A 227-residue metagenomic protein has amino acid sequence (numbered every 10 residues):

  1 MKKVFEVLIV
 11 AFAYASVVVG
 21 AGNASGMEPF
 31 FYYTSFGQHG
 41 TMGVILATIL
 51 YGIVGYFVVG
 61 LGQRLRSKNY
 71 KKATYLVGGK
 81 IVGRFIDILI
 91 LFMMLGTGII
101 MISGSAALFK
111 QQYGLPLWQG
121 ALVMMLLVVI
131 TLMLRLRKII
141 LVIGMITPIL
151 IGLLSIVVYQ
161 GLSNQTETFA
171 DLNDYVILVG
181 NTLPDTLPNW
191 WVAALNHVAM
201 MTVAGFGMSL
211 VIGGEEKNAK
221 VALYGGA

Functional and structural regions predicted by a protein language model:
M1-F5, S35-T41, R64-M93, Q111-L117: Transmembrane-helix boundary/entry motifs in multi-pass membrane transporters
M1-S25, L187-L195, E215-N218: Membrane-interface "cap" regions at the ends of multi-pass membrane proteins
K2-V7, Y32-V59, G225: Extracellular loop-to-transmembrane helix junctions
V7-A15, M42-I49, F85-L95, Q111-R135 (+3 more regions): Transmembrane alpha-helical segments of multi-pass small-molecule transport proteins
G20-E28, V54-S67, L127, R135 (+2 more regions): Juxtamembrane interface elements at the cytosolic ends of transmembrane helices in multi-pass membrane proteins
A21, L95, V128, L132 (+1 more regions): Hydrophobic alpha-helical segments and their helix-loop junctions in multi-pass secondary transporters
E28-F31, L134-M145, G207-A227: Hydrophobic, small-residue-rich membrane helices and short re-entrant helix-turn-helix hairpins that build
T34, L61-R64, M101-Q112, M125-I146 (+1 more regions): Membrane-water interface regions at transmembrane-helix termini and the short interhelical loops of multi-pass membrane
